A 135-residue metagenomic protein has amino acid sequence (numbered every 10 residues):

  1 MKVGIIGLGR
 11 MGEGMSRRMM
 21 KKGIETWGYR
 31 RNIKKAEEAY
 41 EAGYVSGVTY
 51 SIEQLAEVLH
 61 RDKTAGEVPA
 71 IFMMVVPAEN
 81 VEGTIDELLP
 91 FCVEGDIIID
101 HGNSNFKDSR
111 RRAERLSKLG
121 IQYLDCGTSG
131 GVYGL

Functional and structural regions predicted by a protein language model:
M1-Y50, Q54-A70, V132-Y133: NAD(P)+-binding Rossmann beta1-loop-alpha1 motif at the extreme N-terminus of oxidoreductases
S51-E53, G66-L135: Rossmann-like NAD(P)(H) cofactor-binding subdomain of soluble oxidoreductases
